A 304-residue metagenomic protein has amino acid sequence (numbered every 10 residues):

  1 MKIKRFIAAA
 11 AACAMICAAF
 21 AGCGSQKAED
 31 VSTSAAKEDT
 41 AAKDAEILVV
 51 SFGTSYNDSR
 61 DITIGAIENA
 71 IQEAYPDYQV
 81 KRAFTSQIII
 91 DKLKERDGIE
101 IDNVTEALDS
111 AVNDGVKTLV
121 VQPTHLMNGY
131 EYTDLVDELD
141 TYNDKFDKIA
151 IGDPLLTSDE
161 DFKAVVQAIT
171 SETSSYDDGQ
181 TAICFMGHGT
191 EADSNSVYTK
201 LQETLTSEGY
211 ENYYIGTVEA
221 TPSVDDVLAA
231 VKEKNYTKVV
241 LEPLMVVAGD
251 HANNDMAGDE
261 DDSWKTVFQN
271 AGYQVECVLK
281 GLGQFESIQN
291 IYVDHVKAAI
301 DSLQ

Functional and structural regions predicted by a protein language model:
M1-K2: N-terminal secretory signal peptides that target proteins for export/translocation
R5-A14: Sec-dependent N-terminal signal peptides
A14-C17, E276: A generic, residue-level signal for flexible/boundary positions that often mark functional hotspots
A18-G22: C-terminal motif of bacterial Sec signal peptides marking the signal peptidase cleavage site
G24-Q304: Active-site-proximal alpha-helix that buttresses catalytic centers in soluble enzyme cores
